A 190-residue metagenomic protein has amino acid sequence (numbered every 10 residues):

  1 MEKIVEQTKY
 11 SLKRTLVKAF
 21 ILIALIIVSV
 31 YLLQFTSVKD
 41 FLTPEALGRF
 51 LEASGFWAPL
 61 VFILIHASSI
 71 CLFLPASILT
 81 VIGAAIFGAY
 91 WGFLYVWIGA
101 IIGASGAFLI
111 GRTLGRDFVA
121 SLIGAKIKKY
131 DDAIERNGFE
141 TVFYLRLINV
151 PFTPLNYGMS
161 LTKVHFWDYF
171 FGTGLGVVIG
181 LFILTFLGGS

Functional and structural regions predicted by a protein language model:
M1-A19, I26-F62, W97, I101-N156 (+1 more regions): Membrane-interfacial helix-loop-helix
L33-D40, L175, I179, I183 (+1 more regions): Membrane-helix interface motif
F62-W91, N149-N156, V177-I183: Transmembrane helix boundary and interhelical junction motifs in multipass membrane proteins
L72, I86, T113-L114, T162 (+1 more regions): Helix-loop junctions at the membrane-solvent interface of multi-pass transporters, primarily the C-terminal
T80-I102, S160-F171, L175, I179: Interfacial segments of multi-pass membrane proteins
V81, F108, D117, Y157 (+2 more regions): Transmembrane alpha-helix boundary and packing residues in multipass membrane permease domains and related
